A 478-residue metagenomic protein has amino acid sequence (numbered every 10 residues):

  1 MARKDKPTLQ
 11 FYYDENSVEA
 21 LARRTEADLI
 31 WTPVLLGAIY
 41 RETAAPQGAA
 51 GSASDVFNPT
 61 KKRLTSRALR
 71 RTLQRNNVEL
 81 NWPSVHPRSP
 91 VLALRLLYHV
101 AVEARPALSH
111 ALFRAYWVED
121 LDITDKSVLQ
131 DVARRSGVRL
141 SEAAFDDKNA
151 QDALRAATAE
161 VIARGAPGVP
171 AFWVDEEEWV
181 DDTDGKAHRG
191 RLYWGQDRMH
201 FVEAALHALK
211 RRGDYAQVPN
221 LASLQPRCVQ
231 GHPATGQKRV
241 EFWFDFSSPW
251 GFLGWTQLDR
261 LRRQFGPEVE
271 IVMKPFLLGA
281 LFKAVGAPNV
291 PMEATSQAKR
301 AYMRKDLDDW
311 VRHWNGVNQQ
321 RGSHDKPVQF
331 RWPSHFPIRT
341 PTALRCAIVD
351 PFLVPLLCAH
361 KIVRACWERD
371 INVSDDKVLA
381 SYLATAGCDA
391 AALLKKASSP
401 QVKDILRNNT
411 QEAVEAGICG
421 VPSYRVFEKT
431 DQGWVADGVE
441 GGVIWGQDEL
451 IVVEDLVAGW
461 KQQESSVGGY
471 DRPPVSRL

Functional and structural regions predicted by a protein language model:
R3-P7, F11-A27, A111-Q230, G236-E241 (+3 more regions): C-terminal cap of thioredoxin/glutaredoxin-like
Q10-Y12, V18-Y116, T256-R369, E464-R477: Structural alpha/beta surface segment adjacent to cysteine/selenocysteine redox centers across thiol/disulfide enzymes
K62, L154, G251, R300-M303 (+1 more regions): Aromatic/hydrophobic pocket-lining residues that form the small-molecule binding cavity in soluble enzyme cores
F244: Short metal-coordination and nucleic-acid-contact micro-motifs, chiefly zinc-binding Cys/His arrays
